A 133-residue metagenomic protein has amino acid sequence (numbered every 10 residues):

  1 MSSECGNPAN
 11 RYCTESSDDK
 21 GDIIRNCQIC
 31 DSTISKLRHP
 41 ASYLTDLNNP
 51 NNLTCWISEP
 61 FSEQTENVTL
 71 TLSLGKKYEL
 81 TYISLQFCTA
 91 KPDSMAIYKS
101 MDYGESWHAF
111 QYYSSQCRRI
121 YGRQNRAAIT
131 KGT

Functional and structural regions predicted by a protein language model:
M1-G75, Q116, R126-T133: Disordered, acidic Ser/Thr/Pro-rich linker "stalks" and the adjacent N-terminal cap of the next globular domain
L70, W107-H108: Intrinsic low-complexity, intrinsically disordered regulatory regions enriched in Ser/Thr/Pro
Y78-A90, I97: A short beta-strand element within beta-rich, extracytoplasmic domains of secreted/secretory-pathway proteins
P92-S94, R118: Catalytic cores of eukaryotic secretory-pathway lumenal/extracellular enzymes that build and remodel glycoconjugates
Y103-E105: Extracellular/luminal ectodomains of secreted and membrane glycoproteins with large N-terminal domains
H108-S114: Beta-propeller fold detector
Y121-N125: Eukaryote-specific, cytoplasm-facing alpha-helical/coiled-coil scaffolding segments in long proteins
